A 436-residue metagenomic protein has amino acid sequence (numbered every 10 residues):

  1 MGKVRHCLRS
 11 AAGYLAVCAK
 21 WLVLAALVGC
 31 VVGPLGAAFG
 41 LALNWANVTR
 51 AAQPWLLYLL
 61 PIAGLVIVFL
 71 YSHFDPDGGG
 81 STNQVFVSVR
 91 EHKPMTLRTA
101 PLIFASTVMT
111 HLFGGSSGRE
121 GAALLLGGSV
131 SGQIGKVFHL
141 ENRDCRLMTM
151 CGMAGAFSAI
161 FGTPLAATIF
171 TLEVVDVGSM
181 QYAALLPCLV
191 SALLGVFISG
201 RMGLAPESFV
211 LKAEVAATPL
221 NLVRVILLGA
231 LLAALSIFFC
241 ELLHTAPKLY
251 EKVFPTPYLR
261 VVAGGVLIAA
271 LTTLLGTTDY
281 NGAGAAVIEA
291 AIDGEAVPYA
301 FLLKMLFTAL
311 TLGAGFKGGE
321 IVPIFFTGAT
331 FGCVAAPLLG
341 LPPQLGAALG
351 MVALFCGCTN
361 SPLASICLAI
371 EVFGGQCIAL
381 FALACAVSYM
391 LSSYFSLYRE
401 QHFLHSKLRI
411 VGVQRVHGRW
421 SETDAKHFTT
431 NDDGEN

Functional and structural regions predicted by a protein language model:
M1-N436: Alpha-helical transmembrane segments and immediately membrane-proximal extracytoplasmic
